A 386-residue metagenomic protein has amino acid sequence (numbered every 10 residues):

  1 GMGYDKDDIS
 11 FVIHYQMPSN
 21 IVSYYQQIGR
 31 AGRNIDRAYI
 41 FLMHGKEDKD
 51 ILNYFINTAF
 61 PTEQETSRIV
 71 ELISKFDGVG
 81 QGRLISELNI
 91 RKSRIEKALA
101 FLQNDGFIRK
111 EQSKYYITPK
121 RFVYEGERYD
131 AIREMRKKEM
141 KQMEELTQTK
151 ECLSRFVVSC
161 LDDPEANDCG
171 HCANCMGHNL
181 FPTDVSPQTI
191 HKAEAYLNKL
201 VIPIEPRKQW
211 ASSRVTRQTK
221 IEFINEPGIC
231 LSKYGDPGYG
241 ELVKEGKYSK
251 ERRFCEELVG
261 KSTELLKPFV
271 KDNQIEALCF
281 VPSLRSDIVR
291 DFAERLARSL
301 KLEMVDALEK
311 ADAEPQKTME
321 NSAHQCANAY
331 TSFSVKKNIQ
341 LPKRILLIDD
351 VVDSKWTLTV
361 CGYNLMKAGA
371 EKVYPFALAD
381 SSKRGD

Functional and structural regions predicted by a protein language model:
G1-L200: C-terminal helicase lobe
F11, Y39, A277, R344-L346: Structural motif
Y39, E303-M304, R344, E371-Y374: Residues at the starts of beta-strands that form the adenosine-phosphate
M43-K46, D350, L378-D380: Cofactor-binding loop segments of dinucleotide-utilizing enzymes, especially the Rossmann-like FAD- and NAD(P)+-binding
L102, L296, L300, L365-M366: Hydrophobic alpha-helical packing residues
M176, K192-N198, T359-D386: PRPP-dependent phosphoribosyltransferase catalytic core
A193-A277, S286, R290-E294, R298 (+3 more regions): Active-site-facing substrate-recognition patch
D349-C361: Acidic, divalent-metal-coordinating active-site segment for phosphoryl/phosphodiester hydrolysis, typified by short
